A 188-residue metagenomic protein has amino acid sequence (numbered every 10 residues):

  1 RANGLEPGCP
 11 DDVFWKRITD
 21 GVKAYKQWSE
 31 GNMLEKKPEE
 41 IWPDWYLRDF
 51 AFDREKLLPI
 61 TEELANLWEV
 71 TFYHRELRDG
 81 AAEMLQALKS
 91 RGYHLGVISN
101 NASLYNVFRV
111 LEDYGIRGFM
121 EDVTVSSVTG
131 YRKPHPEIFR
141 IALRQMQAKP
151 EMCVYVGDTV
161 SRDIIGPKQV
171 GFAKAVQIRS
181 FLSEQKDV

Functional and structural regions predicted by a protein language model:
N3-A65: A metal-dependent, Asp-based hydrolase signature
S29, V70-F72, H94-L95, S126 (+1 more regions): Short, contiguous strand/loop micro-motifs
E30, L34, Y73, S99 (+1 more regions): Pocket-edge positions in alpha/beta enzyme catalytic cores
M33-E40, E55-E62, N66-L95: Short, acidic loop-to-helix structural element flanking the phosphoryl-transfer center in phosphate-processing enzymes
A82, Q86-K89, I98, A102-V188: Asp-based, Mg2+/Mn2+-dependent phosphohydrolase catalytic module
